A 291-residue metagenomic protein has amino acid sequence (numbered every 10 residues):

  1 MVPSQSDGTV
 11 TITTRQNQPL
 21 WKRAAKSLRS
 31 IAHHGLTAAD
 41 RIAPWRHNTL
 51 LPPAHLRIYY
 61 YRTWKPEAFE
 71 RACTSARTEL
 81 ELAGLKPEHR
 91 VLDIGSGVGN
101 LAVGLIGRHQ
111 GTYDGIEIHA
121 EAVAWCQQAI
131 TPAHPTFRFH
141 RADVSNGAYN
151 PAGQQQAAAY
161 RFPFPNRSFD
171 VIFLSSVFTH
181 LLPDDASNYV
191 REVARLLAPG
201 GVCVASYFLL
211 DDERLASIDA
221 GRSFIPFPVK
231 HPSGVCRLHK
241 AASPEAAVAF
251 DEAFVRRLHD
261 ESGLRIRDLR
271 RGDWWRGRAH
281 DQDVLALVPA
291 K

Functional and structural regions predicted by a protein language model:
P3, G8-A83, V98-G104, H109-Q110 (+3 more regions): Class I (Rossmann-like) S-adenosyl-L-methionine-dependent methyltransferase catalytic domain, capturing the SAM-binding
E88-G97: Conserved class I S-adenosyl-L-methionine
R90, G201-V202: Short glycine-centered segments of the SAM/dcSAM-binding site in methyltransferase folds
D170: Conserved acidic residues
F173: A conserved beta-strand element that flanks and buttresses the S-adenosyl-L-methionine
S176-V177: Short catalytic micro-motifs in class I SAM-dependent methyltransferases
L182-P183: Helix-capping/helix-break motifs at membrane-protein junctions, especially on the cytosolic side just before or after
S187-P199: A short glycine-rich, Lys/Arg-flanked "PGG" loop and its adjoining helix->strand segment in the class I
